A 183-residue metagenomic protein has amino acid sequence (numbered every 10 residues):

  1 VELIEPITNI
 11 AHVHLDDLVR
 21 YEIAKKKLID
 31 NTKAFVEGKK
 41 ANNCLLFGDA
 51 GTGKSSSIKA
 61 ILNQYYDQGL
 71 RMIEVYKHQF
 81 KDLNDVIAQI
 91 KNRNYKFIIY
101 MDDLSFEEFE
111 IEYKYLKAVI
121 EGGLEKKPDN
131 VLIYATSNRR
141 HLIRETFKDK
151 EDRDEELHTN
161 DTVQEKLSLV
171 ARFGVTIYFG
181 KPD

Functional and structural regions predicted by a protein language model:
L3-K26: Dynamic helix-loop-helix/coil hinge segments at AAA+ ATPase domain boundaries and subdomain interfaces
I7-N9, K33-A41: Phosphate-binding P-loop
H12-D16, S55-H78, F106, I143-E145: Conserved P-loop NTPase mechanochemical-coupling segment
E22-E37: Pre-Walker A adenine-sensing motif
K33-A34, H78-L104, K114-E125, H158-E165: Conserved alpha-helical scaffold flanking the Walker A/P-loop in AAA+ ATPase domains
N43-I73, D85-N92: Walker A/P-loop
I73, S137, D154-L167, G174-D183: Conserved AAA+ ATPase "SRH/arginine-finger" region at the nucleotide-binding site
A88, N92, E108-E155: Conserved catalytic/switch belt of AAA+ P-loop NTPases
